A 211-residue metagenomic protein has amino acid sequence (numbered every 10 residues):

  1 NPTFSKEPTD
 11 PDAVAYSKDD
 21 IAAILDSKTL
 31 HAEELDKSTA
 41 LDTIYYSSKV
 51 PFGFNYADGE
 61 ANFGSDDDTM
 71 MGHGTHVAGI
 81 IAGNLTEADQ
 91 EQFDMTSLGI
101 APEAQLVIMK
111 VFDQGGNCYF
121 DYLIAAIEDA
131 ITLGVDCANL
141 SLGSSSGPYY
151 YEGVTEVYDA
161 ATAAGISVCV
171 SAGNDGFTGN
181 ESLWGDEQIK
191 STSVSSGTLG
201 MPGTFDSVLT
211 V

Functional and structural regions predicted by a protein language model:
N1-Y119, L133-D136, A163, T178 (+1 more regions): Subtilisin-like serine protease catalytic core
A61-N62, T69, N84, I108-S207: Substrate-binding/access-modulating region of protease and related hydrolase catalytic domains
